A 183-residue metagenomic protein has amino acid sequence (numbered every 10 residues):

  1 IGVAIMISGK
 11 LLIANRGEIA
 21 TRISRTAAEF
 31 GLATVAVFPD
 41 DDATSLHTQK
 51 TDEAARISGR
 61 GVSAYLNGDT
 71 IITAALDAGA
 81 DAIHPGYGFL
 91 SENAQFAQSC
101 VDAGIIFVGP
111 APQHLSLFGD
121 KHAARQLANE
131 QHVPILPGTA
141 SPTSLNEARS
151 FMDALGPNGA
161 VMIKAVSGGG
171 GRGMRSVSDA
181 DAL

Functional and structural regions predicted by a protein language model:
G2-L183: N-terminal beta-alpha lobe that positions the nucleotide/phosphoryl donor in ATP/NTP-coupled carboxylate activation
